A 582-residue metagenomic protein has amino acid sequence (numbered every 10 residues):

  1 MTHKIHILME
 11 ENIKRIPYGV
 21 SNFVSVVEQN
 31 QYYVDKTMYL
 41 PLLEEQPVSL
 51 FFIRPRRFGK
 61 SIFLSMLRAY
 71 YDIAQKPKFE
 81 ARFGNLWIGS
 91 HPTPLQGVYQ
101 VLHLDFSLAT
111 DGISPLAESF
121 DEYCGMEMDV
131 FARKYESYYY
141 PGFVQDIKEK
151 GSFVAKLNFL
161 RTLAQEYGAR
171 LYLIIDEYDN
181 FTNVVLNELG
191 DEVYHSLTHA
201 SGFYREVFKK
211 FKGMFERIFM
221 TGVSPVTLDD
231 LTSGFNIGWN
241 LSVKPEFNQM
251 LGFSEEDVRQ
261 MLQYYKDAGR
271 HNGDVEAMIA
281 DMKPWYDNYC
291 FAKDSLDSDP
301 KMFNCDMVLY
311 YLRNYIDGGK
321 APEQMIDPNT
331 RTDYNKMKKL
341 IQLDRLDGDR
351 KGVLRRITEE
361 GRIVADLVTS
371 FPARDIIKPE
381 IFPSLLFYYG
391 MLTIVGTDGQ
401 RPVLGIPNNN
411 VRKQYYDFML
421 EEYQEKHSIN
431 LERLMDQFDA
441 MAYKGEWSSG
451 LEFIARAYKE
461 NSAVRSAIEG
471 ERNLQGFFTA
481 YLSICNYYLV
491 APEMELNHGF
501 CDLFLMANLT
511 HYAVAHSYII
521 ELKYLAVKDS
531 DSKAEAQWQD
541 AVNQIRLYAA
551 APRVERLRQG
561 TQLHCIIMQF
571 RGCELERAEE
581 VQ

Functional and structural regions predicted by a protein language model:
T2-Y71, E80-I88, A457: Walker A/P-loop-proximal flanking segment of P-loop NTPase domains
G19, D35, A69-R133: P-loop NTPase motor core
S107, D176-E177, F211-N236, I567-G572: A short beta-strand-to-loop transition that corresponds to the Sensor-1 phosphate-sensing loop of AAA+ P-loop ATPases
F159-Y167, V193-I218: Substrate-engagement module of ASCE P-loop NTPases
Y167-L197: Conserved P-loop NTPase "ATPase switch" module shared by AAA+ and STAND
T227-G234, L241-R313: Amphipathic alpha-helical segments of the small helical/lid subdomains adjacent to P-loop NTPase cores
G238, K301-A541, L547-A549, R577-Q582: Extended alpha-helical interface modules used as scaffolds for assembling large macromolecular complexes
R553-Q582: Domain-level recognition of nuclease-like catalytic cores that cleave nucleotide substrates
